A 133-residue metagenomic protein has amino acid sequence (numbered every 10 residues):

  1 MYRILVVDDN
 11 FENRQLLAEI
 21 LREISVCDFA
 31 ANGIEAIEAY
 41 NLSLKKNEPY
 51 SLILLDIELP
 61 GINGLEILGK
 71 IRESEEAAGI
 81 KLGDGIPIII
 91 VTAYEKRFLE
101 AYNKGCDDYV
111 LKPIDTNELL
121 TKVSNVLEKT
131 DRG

Functional and structural regions predicted by a protein language model:
F11-F29: Two-component/phosphorelay signaling modules centered on CheY-like receiver
F29-L42, G64: Helix N-cap/capping motif at the beta->alpha junctions
E38, L65-G83: Short amphipathic alpha-helix used as the core "switch/output" element in two-component signaling
D56: Active-site residues of response regulator receiver
P60, K112-P113: The feature encodes the CheY-like receiver
E66, G83-D84, A93-D108, T121: Alpha4 helix (beta4-alpha4-beta5 surface) of REC/receiver domains from two-component response regulators
I89-V91: Hydrophobic/aromatic residues positioned on beta-strands within the core alpha/beta folds
I114-V123: C-terminal output helix
